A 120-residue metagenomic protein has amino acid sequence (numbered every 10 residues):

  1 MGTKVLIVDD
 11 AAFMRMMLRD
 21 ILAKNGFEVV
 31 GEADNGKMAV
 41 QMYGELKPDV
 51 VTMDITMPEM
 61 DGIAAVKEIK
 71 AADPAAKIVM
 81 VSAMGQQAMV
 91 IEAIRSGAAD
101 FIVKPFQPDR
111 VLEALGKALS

Functional and structural regions predicted by a protein language model:
A12-G31, A118: Two-component/phosphorelay signaling modules centered on CheY-like receiver
N35-M38, D61-A64: Acidic catalytic/metal-coordinating carboxylates
L46-T52: Active-site beta3 strand of CheY-like receiver
M57: Receiver (REC) domain active-site loop signature in two-component systems and cognate sites in sensor histidine kinases
M84-G85: Short, conserved "switch-loop" micro-motifs in signal-transduction and mechanochemical regulators
A88, F106-L115: C-terminal output helix
